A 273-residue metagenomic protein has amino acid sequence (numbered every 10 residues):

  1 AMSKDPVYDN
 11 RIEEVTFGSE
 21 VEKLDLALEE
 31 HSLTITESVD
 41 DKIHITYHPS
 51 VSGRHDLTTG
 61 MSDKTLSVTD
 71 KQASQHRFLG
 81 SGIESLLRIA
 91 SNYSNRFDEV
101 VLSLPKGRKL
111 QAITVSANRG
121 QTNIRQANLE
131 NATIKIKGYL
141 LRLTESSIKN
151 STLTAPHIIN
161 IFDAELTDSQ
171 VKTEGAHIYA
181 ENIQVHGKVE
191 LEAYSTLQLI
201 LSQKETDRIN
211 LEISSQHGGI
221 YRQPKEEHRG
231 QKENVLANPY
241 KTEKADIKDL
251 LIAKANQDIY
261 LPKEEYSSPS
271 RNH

Functional and structural regions predicted by a protein language model:
A1-R54, S85-G107, N123-I124, E227-I247 (+1 more regions): Short acidic/polar N-terminal linker immediately downstream of export determinants
I12-T16, S32-S38, H55-T59, L79-G82 (+11 more regions): Short, T/G/N/S-enriched strand-turn elements that build extracellular solenoid repeat scaffolds
L24-A27, V115, V171, I213: Active-site alpha-helical segments that house and flank conserved acidic catalytic motifs for diphosphate chemistry
I43, K64-S67, I259: Hydrophobic residues embedded in beta-strands of well-ordered beta-sheets
P49-V51, T69-G80: Secondary-structure transition/turn motif
K64-Q75, E233-E243: Generic recognition of long tandem-repeat/solenoid scaffolds
S151, P156, I161-H273: Short, surface-exposed interaction patches in beta-rich subdomains that mediate adhesion/assembly near membranes
